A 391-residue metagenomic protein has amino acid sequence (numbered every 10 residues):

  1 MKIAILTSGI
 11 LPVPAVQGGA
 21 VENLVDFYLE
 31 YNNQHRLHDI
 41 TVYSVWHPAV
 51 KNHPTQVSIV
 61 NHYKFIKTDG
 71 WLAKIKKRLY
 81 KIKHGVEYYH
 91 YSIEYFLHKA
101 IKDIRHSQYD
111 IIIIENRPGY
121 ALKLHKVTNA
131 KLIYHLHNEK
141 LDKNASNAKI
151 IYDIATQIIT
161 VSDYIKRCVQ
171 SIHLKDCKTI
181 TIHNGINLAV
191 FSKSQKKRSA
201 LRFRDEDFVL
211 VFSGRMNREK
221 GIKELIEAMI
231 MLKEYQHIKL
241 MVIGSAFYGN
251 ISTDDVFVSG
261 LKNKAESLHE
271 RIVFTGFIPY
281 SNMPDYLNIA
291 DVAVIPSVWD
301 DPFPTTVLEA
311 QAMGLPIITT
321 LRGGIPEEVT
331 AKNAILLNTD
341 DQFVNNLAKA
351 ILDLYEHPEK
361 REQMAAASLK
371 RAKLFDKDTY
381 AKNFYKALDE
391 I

Functional and structural regions predicted by a protein language model:
K126, D254-I278: Nucleotide-activated donor-binding/catalytic signature segment of Leloir-type glycosyltransferases, i.e., the conserved
I159, R204-K220, I226-M229, M241-I243: Conserved donor-binding/catalytic core segment of Leloir-type glycosyltransferases
Y164, G185: Carbohydrate-associated surface elements
S192-R204, V209: A short helix/loop element that forms part of the nucleotide-sugar donor recognition site in Leloir-type
F277, D285-A290: Short alpha-helical donor nucleotide-sugar binding micro-motif in glycosyltransferases
P316-T319: Short hydrophobic beta-strand element within catalytic cores of glycosyltransferases and related nucleotide-activated
P326-L352, K360: Change "using UDP/GDP/dTDP sugars" to "using nucleotide sugars
N346, D353, K360-L374, K386: A short, well-ordered alpha-helix in the C-terminal region of glycosyltransferases
